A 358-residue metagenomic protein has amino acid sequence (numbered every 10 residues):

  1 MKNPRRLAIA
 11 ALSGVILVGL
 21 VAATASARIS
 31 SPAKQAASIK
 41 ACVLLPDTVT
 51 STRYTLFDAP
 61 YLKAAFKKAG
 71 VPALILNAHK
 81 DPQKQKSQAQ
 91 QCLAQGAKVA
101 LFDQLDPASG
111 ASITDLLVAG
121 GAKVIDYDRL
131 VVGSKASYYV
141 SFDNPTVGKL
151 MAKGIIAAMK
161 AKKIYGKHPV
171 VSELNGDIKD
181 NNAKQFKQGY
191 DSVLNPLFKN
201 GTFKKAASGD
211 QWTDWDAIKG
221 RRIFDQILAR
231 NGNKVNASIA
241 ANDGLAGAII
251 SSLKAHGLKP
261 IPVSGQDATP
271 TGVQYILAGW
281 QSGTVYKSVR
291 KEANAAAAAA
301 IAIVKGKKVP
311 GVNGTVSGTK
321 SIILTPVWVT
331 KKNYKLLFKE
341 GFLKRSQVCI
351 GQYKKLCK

Functional and structural regions predicted by a protein language model:
K2-R28: Secretory targeting and sorting signals
K2-R6, A27-K358: A residue-level marker of the well-folded mature domains of exported/periplasmic proteins
